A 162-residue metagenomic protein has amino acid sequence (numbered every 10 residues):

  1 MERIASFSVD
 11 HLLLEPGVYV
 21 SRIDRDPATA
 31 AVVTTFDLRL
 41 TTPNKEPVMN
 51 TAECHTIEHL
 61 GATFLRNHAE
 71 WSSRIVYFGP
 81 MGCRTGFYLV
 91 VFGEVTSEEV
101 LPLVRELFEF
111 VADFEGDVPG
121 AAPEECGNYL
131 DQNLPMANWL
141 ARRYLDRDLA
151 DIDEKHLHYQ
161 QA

Functional and structural regions predicted by a protein language model:
M1-E53, I57-L65: His/Glu-rich zincin catalytic helix
R3, R22-R25, R39, R66 (+5 more regions): Arginine residue identity/basic-tract feature
V20, A52-C54, E70, E94 (+5 more regions): Generic preference for flexible, low-structure residues
P43, P47-E99: M16/MPP (pitrilysin/insulinase) zinc-metallopeptidase core fold and M16-derived inactive scaffolds
F78-A150: Active-site-adjacent, His/Asp/Glu-enriched structural segments that form or flank metal-binding and acid/base networks
R147-A162: Histidine-acidic residue clusters that define the catalytic metal-binding segment of zinc metallopeptidase domains
